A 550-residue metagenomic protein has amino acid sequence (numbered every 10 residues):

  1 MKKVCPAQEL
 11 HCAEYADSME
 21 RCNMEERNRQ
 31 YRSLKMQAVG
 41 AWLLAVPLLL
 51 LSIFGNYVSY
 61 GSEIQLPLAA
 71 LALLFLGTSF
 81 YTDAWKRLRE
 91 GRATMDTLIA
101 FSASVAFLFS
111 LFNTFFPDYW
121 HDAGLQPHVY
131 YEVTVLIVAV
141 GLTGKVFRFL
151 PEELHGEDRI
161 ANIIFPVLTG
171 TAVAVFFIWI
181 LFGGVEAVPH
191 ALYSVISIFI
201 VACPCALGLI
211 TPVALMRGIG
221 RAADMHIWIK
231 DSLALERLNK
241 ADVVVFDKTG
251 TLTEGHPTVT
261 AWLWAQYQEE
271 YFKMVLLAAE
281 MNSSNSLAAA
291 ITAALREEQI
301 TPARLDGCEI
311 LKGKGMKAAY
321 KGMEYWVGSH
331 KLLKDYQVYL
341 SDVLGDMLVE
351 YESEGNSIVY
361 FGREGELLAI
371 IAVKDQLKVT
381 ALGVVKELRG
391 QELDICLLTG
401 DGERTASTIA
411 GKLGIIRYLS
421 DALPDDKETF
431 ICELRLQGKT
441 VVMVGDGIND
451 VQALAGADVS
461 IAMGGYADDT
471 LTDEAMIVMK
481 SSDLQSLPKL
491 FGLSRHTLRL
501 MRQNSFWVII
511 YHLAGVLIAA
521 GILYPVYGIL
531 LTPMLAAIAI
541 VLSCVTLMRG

Functional and structural regions predicted by a protein language model:
K2-R29, G77-R92, T114-H121, F149-D158 (+5 more regions): Non-transmembrane, extramembrane segments of multi-pass ion/lipid transporters
M24-R159, I163-T171, A191, I198 (+3 more regions): Transmembrane helix-loop-helix hairpins at the membrane interface
V39-P47, R159-G183, V195-L215, R502-M534 (+1 more regions): Bilayer-spanning, highly hydrophobic alpha-helical transmembrane segments
G40, S52-V58, R89, L108 (+7 more regions): Membrane-embedded alpha-helical bundles of multi-pass transporters
A45, A84, L108, P151 (+22 more regions): Residue-level signature of catalytic and energy-coupling elements of molecular machines, predominantly ATP/GTP-dependent
Y193, A206-A279, L434, A453: Conserved catalytic phosphorylation-site environment of P-type ATPases
L287, R296-T408: Signature of the cytosolic headpiece of P-type E1-E2 ATPases
Y320-G322, R363-Q503: Conserved ATP-binding TGD loop and adjacent catalytic N/P-domain core of P-type ATPases
